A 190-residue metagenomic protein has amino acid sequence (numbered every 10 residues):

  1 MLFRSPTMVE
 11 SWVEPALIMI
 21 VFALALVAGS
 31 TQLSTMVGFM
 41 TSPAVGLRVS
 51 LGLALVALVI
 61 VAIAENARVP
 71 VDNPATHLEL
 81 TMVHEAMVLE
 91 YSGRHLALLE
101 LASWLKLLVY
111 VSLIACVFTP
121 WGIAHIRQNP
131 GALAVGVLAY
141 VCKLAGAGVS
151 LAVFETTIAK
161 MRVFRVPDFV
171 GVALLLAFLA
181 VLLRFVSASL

Functional and structural regions predicted by a protein language model:
M1-L2: Short, small-residue-biased leader/transition segments that mark boundaries at the very start of proteins
V21-G52: Juxtamembrane/interfacial segments at transmembrane-helix boundaries in multi-pass membrane proteins
A44-E65, L133-G136: Alpha-helical transmembrane segments
V56-V71, A145-T156: Transmembrane alpha-helical segments that form the membrane-embedded catalytic/substrate-channel core of multi-pass
N73-H95: Juxtamembrane inter-helical linkers in multi-pass membrane proteins
S92-R127, Y140-A152: Alpha-helical transmembrane segments of helical membrane proteins, especially in multi-pass transport, channel
L151-L176: Interfacial loop-to-transmembrane junctions
A180-L190: Juxtamembrane boundary at the C-terminal end of a transmembrane helix
